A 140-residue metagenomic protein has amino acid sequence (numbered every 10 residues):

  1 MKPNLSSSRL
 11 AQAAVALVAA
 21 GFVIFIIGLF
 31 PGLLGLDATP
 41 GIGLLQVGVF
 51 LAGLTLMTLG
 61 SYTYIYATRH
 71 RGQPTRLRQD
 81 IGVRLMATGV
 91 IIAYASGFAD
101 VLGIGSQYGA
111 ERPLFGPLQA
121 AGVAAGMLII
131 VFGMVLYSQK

Functional and structural regions predicted by a protein language model:
M1-A20: Cytosolic juxtamembrane helix and N-cap/initiation of the first transmembrane helix
R9-A14, G32-T55, R78-G82, L114-A125: Transmembrane alpha-helix entry/boundary detector in multi-pass membrane proteins
A11, V90-I92, D100, I104-K140: Alpha-helical membrane-associated segments of multi-pass integral membrane proteins
V15-L29, T88-G97: Canonical alpha-helical transmembrane segments of integral membrane proteins
A20-F25, L54-T58, V123-M134: Hydrophobic core of alpha-helical transmembrane segments in multi-pass integral membrane proteins
G28-A38, F98-Q107: Juxtamembrane "helix-exit" motif on the non-cytosolic side of transmembrane helices
G53-R71: Canonical alpha-helical transmembrane segments
Y66-T88: Loop-to-transmembrane helix junctions at the membrane interface
